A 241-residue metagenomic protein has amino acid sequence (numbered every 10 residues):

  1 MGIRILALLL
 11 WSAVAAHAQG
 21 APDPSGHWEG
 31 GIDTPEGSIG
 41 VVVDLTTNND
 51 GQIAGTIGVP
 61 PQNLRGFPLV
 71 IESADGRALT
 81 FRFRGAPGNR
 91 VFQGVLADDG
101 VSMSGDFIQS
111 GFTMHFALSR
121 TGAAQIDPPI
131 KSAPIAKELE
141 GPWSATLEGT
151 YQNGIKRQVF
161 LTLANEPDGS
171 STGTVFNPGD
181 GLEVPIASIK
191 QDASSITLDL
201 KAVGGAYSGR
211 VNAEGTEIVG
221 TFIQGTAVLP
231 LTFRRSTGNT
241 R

Functional and structural regions predicted by a protein language model:
M1-A7: Bacterial N-terminal signal peptides that target proteins for export
L9-A18: Hydrophobic h-region of N-terminal signal peptides that target proteins for export in Gram-negative bacteria
Q19, L118, L231-F233: Generic detector of short, aliphatic-rich beta-strand segments that form the cores of beta-sheets in diverse domain
Q19-D99, S104-S110, D127-A213, E217-L229: Central antiparallel beta-sheet cores of small beta-barrel/beta-sandwich binding domains
G111-A117: A contiguous, mid-protein "functional segment" used to position or interact with cofactors/ions or partner subunits
S119-A136, R234-R241: Intrinsically disordered, low-complexity Ser/Thr-rich linker and spacer segments in cell-wall-related proteins
